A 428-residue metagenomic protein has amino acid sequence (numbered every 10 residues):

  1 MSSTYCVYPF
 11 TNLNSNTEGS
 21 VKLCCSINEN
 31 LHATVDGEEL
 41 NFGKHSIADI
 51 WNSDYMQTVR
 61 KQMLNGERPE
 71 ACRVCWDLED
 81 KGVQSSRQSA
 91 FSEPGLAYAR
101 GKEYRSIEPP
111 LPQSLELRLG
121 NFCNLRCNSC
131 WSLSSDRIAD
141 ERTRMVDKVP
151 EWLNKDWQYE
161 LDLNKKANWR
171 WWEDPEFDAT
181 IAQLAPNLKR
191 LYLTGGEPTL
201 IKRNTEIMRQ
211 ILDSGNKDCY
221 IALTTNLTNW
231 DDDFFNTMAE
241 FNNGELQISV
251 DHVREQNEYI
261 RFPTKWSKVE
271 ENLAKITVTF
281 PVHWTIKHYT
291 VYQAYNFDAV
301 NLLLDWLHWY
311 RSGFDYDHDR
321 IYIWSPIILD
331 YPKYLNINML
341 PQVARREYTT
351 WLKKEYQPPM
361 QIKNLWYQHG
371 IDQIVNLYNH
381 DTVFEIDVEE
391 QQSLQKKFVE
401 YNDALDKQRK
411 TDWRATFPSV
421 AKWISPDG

Functional and structural regions predicted by a protein language model:
M1-A167, L184-A185, W366-G428: N-terminal pre-core extensions flanking Radical SAM catalytic domains
F10, C25-S26, S86, R126-W131 (+5 more regions): A short acidic (Asp/Glu
E18, A222, N243-Q247, S267-W423: Conserved C-terminal portion of the radical SAM core fold that forms the substrate/S-adenosylmethionine-binding
N30-E39, V59-M63, E258-F262, K287-V291 (+2 more regions): Active-site rim elements
P112-F122, L133-E173, P186-R203, S214-D232 (+3 more regions): Core AdoMet radical
S134, I211-G215, F280, R311: Active-site catalytic pocket residues across diverse enzymes, especially alpha/beta-hydrolases
D156-R170, D174, K189-L191, M208 (+5 more regions): Eukaryote-biased activation of long, low-complexity terminal tails and linkers
D178-L184, M208-G215, T237-A239, I276: Leucine-rich repeat
